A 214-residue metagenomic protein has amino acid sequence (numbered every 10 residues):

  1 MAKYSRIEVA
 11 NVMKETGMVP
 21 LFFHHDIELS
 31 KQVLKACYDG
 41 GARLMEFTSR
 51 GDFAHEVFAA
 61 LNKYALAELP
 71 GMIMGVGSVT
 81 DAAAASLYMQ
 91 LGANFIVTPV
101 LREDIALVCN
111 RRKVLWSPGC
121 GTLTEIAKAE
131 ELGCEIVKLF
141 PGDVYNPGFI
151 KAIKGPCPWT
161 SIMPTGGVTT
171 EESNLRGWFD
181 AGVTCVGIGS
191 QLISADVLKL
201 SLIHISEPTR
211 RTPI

Functional and structural regions predicted by a protein language model:
M1-F23: N-terminal amphipathic alpha-helix/helix-capping segment at the start of soluble metabolic enzymes
T16-M18, A65-G75, C109-S117, P156-T165: Short beta-strand/loop segments at the ligand-binding rim of alpha/beta enzyme cores
F22-F23, L44-G51, M72-T80, A93-L101 (+3 more regions): Catalytic beta/alpha-barrel core
C37, Y88, V137, W178 (+1 more regions): Conserved, mostly hydrophobic/aromatic
A42-L61, S190-L198: Glycine-rich, proline-tolerant flexible connector loops at the mouths of alpha/beta enzymes
D81-L91, E125-L132, T170-T184: Catalytic cores of alpha/beta
P99-I105, F140-N146, V183-L202: Glycine-rich phosphate-binding active-site loops on the catalytic face of alpha/beta enzymes
L200-I214: Residue-level detector of conserved catalytic or cofactor/ligand-binding positions in enzyme active sites
